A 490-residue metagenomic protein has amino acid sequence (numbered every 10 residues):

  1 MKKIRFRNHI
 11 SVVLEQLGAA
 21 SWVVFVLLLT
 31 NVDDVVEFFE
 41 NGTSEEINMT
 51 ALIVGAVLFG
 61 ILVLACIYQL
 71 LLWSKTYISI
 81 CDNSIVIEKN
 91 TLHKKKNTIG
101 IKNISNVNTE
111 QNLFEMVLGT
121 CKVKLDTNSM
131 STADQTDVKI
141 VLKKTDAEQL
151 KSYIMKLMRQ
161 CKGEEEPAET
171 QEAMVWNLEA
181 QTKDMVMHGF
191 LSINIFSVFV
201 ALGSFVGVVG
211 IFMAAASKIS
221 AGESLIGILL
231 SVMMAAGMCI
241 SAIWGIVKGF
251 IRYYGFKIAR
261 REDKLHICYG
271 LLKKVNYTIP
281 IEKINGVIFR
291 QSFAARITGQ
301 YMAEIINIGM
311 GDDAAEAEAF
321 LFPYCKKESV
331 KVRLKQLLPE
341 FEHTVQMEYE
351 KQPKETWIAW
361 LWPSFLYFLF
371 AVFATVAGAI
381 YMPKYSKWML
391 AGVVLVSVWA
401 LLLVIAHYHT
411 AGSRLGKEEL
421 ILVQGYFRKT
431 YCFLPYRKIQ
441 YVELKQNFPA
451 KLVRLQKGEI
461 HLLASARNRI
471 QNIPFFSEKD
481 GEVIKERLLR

Functional and structural regions predicted by a protein language model:
M1-R490: N-terminal basic, Ser/Thr-rich segments that initiate or prime the first beta/alpha elements at protein or domain
